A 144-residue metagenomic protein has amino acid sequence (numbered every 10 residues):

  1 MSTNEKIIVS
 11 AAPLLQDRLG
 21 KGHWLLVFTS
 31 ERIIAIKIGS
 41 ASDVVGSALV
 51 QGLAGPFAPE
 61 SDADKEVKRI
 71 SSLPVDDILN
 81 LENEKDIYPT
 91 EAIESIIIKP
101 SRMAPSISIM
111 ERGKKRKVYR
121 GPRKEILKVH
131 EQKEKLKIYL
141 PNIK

Functional and structural regions predicted by a protein language model:
S2-K6, D17-W24, S30-K144: Acidic, Ser/Thr- and proline-rich intrinsically disordered linker/docking segments of eukaryotic scaffolds
